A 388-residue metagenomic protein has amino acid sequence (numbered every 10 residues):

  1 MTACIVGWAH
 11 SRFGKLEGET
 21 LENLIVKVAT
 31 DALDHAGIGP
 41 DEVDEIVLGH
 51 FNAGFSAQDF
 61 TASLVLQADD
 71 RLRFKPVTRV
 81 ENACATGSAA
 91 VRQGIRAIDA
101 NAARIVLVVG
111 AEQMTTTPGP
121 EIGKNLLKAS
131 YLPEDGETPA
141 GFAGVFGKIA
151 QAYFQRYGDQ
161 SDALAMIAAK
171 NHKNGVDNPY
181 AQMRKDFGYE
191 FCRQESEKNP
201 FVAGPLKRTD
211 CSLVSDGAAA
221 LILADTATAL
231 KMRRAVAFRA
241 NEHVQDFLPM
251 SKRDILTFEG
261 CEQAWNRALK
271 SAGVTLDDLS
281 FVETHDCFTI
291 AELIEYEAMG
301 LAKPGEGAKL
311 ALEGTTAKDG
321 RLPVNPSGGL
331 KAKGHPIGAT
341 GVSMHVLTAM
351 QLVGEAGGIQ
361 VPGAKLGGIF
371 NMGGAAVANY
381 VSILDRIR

Functional and structural regions predicted by a protein language model:
M1-A85, I149, Y153-Q160, Q182-C192 (+4 more regions): Conserved active-site "lid/cap" helical segment
M1-E22, L132, A165-I167, P200-Q263 (+7 more regions): Condensing-enzyme catalytic core mediating Claisen C-C bond formation in acyl metabolism
C4, N52-V109, Q113-V145, R184-L213 (+3 more regions): Conserved catalytic cysteine-centered active-site region of acyl-thioester-dependent Claisen-condensing enzymes
V6, A32, V43-I46, G87 (+6 more regions): Buried hydrophobic positions in well-ordered alpha/beta secondary-structure cores of metabolic enzymes
D41-H50, P76-N82, V106-G110, D162-A169 (+5 more regions): Beta-strand segments within the central parallel beta-sheet cores of soluble alpha/beta enzyme folds
A53-T61, M250-D254, D286-K309, G320 (+2 more regions): Short glycine/threonine-rich loop-to-helix capping motif typified by GTGT followed within a few residues by an Asp-Pro
E81-E112, G144-N178, L221-A227, K333-A356: Active-site-proximal alpha-helical scaffold in enzymes
F258, E262, N266-I290, A298 (+1 more regions): Extended C-terminal subregions enriched in glycine
